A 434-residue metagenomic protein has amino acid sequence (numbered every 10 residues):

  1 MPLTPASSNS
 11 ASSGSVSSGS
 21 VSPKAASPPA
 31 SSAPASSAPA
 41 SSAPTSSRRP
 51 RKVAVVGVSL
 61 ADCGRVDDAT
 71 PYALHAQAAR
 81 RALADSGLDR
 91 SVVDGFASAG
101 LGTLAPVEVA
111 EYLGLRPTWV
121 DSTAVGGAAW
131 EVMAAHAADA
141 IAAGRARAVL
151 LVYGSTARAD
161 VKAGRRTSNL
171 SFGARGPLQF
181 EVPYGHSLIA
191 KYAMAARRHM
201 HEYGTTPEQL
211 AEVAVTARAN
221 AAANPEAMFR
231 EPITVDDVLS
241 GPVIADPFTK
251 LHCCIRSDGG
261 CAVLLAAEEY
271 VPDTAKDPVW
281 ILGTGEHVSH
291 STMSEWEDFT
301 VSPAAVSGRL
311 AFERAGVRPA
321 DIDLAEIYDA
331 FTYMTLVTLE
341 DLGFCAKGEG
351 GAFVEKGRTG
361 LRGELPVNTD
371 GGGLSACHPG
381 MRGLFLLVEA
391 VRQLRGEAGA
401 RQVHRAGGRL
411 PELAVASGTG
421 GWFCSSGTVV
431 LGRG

Functional and structural regions predicted by a protein language model:
S7-S46: Long, intrinsically disordered low-complexity tandem-repeat segments
T45-D68, L178, E212, V243-V306 (+6 more regions): Condensing-enzyme catalytic core mediating Claisen C-C bond formation in acyl metabolism
S46-A128, H136, A140, A195 (+6 more regions): Conserved active-site "lid/cap" helical segment
R49-P50, A99-V152, T156-K191, F229-I255 (+3 more regions): Conserved catalytic cysteine-centered active-site region of acyl-thioester-dependent Claisen-condensing enzymes
V55, R90-A99, V120-D121, V149-G154 (+6 more regions): Beta-strand segments within the central parallel beta-sheet cores of soluble alpha/beta enzyme folds
T103-Y112, M293-E297, D329-A352, G363 (+2 more regions): Short glycine/threonine-rich loop-to-helix capping motif typified by GTGT followed within a few residues by an Asp-Pro
V125-S155, A190-A223, V263-E269, C377-A398: Active-site-proximal alpha-helical scaffold in enzymes
V301-A305, R309-T332, D341, L374-H378: Extended C-terminal subregions enriched in glycine
